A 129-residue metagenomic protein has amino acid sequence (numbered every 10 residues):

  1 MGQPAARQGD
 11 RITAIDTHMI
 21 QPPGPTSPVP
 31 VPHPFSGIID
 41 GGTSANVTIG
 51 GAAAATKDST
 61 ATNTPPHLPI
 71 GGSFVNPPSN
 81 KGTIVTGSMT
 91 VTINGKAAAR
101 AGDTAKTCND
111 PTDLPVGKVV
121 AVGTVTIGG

Functional and structural regions predicted by a protein language model:
M1-G129: Intrinsically disordered, low-complexity proline/glycine-rich segments
